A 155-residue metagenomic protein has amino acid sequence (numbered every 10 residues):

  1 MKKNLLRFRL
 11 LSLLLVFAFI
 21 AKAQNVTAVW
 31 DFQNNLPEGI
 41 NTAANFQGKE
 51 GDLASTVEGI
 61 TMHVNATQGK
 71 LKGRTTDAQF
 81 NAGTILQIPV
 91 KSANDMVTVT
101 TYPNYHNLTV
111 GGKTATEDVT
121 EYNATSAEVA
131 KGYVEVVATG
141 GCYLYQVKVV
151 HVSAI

Functional and structural regions predicted by a protein language model:
M1-V26: Bacterial Sec-dependent N-terminal signal peptides
N25-F80, V147, H151-V152: N-terminal targeting leaders for non-cytosolic proteins
M62, A115-T116: Short, isolated positions in well-ordered beta-strands
A66-A93, P103-H106, D118-N123, G141-Q146: Short beta-strands within extracellular/lumenal beta-sheet-rich domains
V90-V99, K131: Extended extracellular/luminal ectodomain segments enriched in beta-structured repeat modules
T98, S153-I155: Short, intrinsically disordered, charge-balanced linker/junction segments flanking boundaries in proteins
T98-V99, H106-T114: Change to "...patches in solvent-exposed regions of secreted, membrane-anchored, or virion-exposed structural
S126-G141: Noncatalytic modules at the cell exterior or secretory-pathway interfaces, chiefly beta-strand-rich lectin/adhesion
